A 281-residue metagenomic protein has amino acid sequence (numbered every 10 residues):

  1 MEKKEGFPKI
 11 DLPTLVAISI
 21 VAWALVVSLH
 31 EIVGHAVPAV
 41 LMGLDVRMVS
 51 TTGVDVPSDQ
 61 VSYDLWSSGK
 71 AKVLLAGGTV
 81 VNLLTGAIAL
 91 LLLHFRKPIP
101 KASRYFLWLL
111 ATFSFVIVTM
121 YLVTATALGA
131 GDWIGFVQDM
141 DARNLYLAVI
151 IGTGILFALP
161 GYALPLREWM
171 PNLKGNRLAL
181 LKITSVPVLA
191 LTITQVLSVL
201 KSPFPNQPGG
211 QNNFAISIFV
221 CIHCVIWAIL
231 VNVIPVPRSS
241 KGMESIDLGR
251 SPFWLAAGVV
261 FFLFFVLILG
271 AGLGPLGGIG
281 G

Functional and structural regions predicted by a protein language model:
M1-I10: Short, Lys/Arg-rich, polar N-terminal cytosolic tail immediately upstream of the first transmembrane signal-anchor
I18-A71: Small-residue-rich helix-interface/hinge motifs
V21-A22, V26, L248-L276: Final/C-terminal transmembrane alpha-helix of multipass membrane proteins
V49, D59-E168, P187-L191, H223-N232: Metalloprotease/metallohydrolase-associated module, dominated by Zn2+-dependent proteases
S68-G69, P203-V231: Short alpha-helical packing/oligomerization segments
H94-R104, W169-A179, S240-D247: Membrane-interface helix-boundary motifs at transmembrane edges
F95-R96, L122-G135, Q195-G209, I234-R238 (+1 more regions): Juxtamembrane "helix-exit" motif on the non-cytosolic side of transmembrane helices
R104-T119, G175-I193, I218-F219, L248-F261: Transmembrane alpha-helical segments of multi-pass membrane proteins
